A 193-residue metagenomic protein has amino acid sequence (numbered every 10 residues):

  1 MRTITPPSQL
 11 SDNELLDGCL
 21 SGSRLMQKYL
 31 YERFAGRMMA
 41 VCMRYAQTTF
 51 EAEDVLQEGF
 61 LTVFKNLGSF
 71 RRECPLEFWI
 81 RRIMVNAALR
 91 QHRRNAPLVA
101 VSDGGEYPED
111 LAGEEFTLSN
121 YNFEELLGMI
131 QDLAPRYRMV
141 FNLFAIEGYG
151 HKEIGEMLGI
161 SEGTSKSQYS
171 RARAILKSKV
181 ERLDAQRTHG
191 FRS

Functional and structural regions predicted by a protein language model:
M1-P7, V99-A100, N142, E156-G159 (+1 more regions): C-terminal edge and immediately downstream basic/flexible tail or linker adjoining helix-turn-helix-like DNA-binding
R2, E106-Q131: Acidic, proline/glycine-rich intrinsically disordered inter-domain spacer in sigma factors
T3-T5, L20-Y29, M39-E58, E162 (+1 more regions): Short, charged helix-capping/linker segments at alpha-helix termini
L20-S21, R44-T48, Q57-P75, R94-A96: Sigma70-family region 2
R33-G36, R44-Q47, N142-Y149: Short helix-capping/turn signature of helix-turn-helix
A40, D54-L61, C74-N86: Structural recognition of an alpha-helix C-terminal capping motif at a helix-to-coil junction
G68-R72, R82-S102, S119: Arg/Lys-rich amphipathic alpha helix in sigma70-family domain 2
G128-Q131, P135-M139, E147-T164: Helix-turn-helix DNA-binding module
